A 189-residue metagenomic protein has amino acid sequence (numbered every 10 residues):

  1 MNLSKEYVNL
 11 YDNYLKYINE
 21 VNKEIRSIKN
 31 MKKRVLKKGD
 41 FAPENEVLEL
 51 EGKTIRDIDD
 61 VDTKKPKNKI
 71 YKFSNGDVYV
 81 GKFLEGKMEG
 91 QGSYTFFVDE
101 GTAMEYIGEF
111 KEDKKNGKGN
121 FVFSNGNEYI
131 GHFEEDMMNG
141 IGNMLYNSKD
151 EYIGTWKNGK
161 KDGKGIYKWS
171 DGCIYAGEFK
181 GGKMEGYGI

Functional and structural regions predicted by a protein language model:
M1-I189: Intrinsically disordered, low-complexity repeat tracts enriched in Gly/Pro/Ser/Thr and acidic residues, frequently
